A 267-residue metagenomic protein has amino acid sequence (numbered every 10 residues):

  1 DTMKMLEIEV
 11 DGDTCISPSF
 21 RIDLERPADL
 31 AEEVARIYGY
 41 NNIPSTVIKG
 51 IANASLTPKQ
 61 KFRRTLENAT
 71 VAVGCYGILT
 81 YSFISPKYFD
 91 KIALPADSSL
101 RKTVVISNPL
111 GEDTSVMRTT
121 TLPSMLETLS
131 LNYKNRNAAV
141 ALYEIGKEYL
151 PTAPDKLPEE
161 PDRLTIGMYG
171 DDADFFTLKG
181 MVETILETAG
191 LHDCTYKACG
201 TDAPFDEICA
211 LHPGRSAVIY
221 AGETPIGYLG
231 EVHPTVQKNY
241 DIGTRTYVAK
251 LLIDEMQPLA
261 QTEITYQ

Functional and structural regions predicted by a protein language model:
D1-Q267: Extended beta-strand-rich architecture
